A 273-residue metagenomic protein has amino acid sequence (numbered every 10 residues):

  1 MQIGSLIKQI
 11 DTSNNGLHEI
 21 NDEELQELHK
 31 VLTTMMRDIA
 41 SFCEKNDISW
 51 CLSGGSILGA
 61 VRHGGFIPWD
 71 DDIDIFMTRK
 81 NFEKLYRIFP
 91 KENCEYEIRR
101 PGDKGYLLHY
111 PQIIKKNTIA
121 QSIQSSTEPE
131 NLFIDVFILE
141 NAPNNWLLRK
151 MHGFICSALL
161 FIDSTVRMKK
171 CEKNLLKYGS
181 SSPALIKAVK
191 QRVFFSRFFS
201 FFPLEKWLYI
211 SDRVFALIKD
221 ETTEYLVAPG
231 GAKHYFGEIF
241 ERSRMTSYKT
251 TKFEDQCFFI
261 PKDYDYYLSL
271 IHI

Functional and structural regions predicted by a protein language model:
Q2-S5, D11-T12: Interfaces and regulatory segments of ATP-dependent nucleotide/adenylate/phosphodiester-chemistry enzymes
I10, L17-E44, Y86-N144, S164-A188 (+1 more regions): Conserved catalytic core of two-metal-ion nucleotidyltransferases
A40-I73, M77, F82, S243 (+1 more regions): Active-site nucleotide-donor binding segment shared across nucleotidyl transfer reactions
W146-M151: A short secondary-structure junction signal
G153-L160: Short hydrophobic helices that act as membrane-entry/anchoring signals
